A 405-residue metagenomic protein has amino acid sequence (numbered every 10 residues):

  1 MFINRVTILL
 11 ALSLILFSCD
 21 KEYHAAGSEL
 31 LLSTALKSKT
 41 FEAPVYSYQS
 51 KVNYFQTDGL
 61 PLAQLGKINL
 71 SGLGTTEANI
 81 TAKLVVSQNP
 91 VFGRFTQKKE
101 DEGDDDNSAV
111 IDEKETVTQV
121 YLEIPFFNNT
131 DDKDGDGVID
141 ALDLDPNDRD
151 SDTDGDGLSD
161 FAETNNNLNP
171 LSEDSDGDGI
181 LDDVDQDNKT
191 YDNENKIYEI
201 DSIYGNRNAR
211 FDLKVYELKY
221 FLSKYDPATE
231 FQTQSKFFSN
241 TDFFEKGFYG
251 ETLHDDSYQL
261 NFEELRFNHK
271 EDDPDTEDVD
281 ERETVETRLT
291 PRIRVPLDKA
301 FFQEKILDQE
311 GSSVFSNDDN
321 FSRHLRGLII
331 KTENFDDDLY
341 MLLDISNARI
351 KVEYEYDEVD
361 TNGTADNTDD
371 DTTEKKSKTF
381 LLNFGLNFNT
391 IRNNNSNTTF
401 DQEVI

Functional and structural regions predicted by a protein language model:
F2-G137, A141, G179, D185-I405: Secreted, disulfide-rich extracellular signaling modules
D132-D192: Extracellular calcium-associated, cysteine-rich motifs in secreted modular proteins
